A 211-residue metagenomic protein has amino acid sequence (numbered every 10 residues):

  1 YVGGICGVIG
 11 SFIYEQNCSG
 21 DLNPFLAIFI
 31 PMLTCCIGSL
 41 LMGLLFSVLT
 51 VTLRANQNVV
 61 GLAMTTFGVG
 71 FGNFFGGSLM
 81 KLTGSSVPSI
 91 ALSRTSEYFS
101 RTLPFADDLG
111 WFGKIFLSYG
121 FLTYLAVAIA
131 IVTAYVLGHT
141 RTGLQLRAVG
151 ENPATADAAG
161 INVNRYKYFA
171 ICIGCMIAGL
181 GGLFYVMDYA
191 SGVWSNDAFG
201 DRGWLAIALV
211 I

Functional and structural regions predicted by a protein language model:
Y1-I5, L40-L44, C172, G179-L180 (+1 more regions): Hydrophobic alpha-helical segments embedded in the membrane of multi-pass proteins
G4-S11, T66-N73, T123-Y135, G174-G182 (+1 more regions): Hydrophobic core segments of alpha-helical transmembrane domains in multi-pass membrane transport and ion-translocation
I9, I13, N17, L44 (+5 more regions): Membrane-interface helix caps of multi-pass small-molecule transporters
G20-V69: Alpha-helical transmembrane segments within multi-pass membrane transporters and channels
F25-L33, Y168, C172, I207: The feature captures the transmembrane alpha-helix scaffold of multi-pass secondary transporters
V48, T52-M80, S86-L92, D197-I211: Pore- or pathway-lining transmembrane helices of multi-pass membrane proteins that form conduits for solutes/ions
G68-G138: Transmembrane helix-bundle core of multi-pass membrane transporters and related energy-transducing complexes
I115-V193: Helix-loop-helix "hairpin" substructures at the membrane interface of multi-pass membrane proteins
